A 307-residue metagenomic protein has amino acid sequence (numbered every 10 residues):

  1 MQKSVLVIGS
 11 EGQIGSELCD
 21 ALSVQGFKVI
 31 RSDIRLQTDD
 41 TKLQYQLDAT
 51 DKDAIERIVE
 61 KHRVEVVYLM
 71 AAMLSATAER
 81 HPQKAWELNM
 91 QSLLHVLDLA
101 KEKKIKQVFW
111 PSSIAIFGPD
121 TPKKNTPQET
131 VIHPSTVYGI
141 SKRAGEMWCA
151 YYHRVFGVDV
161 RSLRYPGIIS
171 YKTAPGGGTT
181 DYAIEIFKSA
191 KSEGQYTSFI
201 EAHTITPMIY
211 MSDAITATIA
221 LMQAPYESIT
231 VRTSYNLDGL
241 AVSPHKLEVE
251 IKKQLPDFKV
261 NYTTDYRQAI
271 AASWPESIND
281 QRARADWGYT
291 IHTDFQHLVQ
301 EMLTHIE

Functional and structural regions predicted by a protein language model:
V5-V24: N-terminal Rossmann NAD(P)H-binding glycine-rich loop of SDR-like oxidoreductase domains
T38-D51: Rossmann-fold cofactor-recognition segment
A49-L88: NAD(P)H-binding glycine-rich loop region in Rossmannoid oxidoreductase-like domains and their noncatalytic homologs
L94-V137: Conserved Rossmann-fold NAD(P)-dependent oxidoreductase catalytic core, especially the SDR/UDP-sugar
S112-S113, E146-K172: Conserved beta-loop-beta element that borders a ligand/cofactor-binding pocket
R143, F156, I169-I184, M211-S212 (+1 more regions): Glycine/proline-rich active-site loop of Rossmann-fold NAD(P)-dependent oxidoreductases
S162-P175, E185-I209: A conserved pocket-lining segment of Rossmann-fold NAD(P)-dependent short-chain dehydrogenase/reductase
F199-E201, P207-E307: C-terminal substrate-binding subdomain of Rossmann-fold SDR/epimerase-dehydratase oxidoreductases
